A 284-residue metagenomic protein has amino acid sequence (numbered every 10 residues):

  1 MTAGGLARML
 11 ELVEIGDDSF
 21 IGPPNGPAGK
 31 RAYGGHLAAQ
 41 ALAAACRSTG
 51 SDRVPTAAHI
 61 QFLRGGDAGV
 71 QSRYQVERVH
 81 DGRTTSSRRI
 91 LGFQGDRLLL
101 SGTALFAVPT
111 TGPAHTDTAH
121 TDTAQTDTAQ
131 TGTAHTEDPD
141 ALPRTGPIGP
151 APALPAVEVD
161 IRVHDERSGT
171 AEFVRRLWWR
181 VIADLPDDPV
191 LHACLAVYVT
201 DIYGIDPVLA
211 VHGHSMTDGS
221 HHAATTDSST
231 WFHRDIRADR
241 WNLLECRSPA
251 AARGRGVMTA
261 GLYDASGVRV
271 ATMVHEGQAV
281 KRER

Functional and structural regions predicted by a protein language model:
M1-R284: Terminal targeting signals and extreme-terminal segments of soluble enzymes
